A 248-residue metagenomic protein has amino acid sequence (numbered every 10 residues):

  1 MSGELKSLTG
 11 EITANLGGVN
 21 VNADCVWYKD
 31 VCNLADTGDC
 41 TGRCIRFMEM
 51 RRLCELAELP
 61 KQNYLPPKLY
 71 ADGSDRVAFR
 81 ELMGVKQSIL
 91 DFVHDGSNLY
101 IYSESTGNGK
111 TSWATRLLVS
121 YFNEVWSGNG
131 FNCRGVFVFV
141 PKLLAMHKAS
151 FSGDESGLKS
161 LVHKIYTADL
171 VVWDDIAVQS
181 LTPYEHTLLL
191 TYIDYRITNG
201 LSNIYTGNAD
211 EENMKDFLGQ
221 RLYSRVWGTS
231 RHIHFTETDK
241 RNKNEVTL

Functional and structural regions predicted by a protein language model:
M1-S88, H232-I233, E237, R241-L248: A short, basic N-terminal segment
S74-K86, Y102-N108, F122-T167, S180: Short glycine-rich substrate-engagement loop in P-loop NTPases that contacts/grips substrate
S88-G96: Phosphate-binding P-loop
D95-T115: Walker A/P-loop nucleotide-binding motif
G96-Y100, R134-G135, L170, S202-I204: Residue-level preference for the first positions of well-ordered beta-strands
R116-S120: Active-site signature of alpha/beta-hydrolase-fold catalytic machinery across serine- and Asp/Cys-nucleophile hydrolases
L144-S150, I176-L248: Replace "adjacent to P-loop NTPase cores in ATP/GTP-dependent enzymes" with "adjacent to NTP-binding cores
